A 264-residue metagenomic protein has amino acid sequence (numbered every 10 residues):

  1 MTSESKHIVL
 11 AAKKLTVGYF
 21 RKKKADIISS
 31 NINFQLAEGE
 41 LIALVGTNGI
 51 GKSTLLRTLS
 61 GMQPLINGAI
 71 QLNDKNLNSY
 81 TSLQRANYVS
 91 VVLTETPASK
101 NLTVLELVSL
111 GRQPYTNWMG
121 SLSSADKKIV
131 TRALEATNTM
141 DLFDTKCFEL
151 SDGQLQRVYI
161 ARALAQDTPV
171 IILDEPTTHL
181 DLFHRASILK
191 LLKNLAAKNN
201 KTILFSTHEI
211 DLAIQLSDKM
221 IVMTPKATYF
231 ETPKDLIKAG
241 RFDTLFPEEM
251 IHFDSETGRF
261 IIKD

Functional and structural regions predicted by a protein language model:
L10, I27-N31: Conserved structural motif at the start of ABC-family nucleotide-binding domains
V45-T47: The feature captures the beta-strand-to-loop junction immediately N-terminal to the Walker
S60: Helix-to-loop junction immediately C-terminal to a conserved catalytic motif
G68-N76: Conserved ABC transporter NBD signature motif
S121, K146-L150: Conserved ABC ATPase signature
I171-D174: Catalytic Walker B motif of ABC-type/P-loop ATPase nucleotide-binding domains
F246-D264: ABC ATPase nucleotide-binding domains
